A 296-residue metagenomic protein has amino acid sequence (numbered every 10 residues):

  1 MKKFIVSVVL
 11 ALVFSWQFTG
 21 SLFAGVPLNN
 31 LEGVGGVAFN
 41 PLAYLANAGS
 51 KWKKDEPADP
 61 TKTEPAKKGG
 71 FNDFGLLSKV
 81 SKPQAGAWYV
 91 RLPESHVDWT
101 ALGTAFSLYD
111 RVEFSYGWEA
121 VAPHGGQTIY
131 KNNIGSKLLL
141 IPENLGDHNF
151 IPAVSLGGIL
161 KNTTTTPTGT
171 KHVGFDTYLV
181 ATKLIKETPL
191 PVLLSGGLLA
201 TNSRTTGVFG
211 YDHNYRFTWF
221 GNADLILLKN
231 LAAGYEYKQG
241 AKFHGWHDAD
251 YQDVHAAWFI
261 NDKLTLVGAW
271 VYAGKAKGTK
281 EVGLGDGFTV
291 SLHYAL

Functional and structural regions predicted by a protein language model:
M1-V8: Bacterial N-terminal signal peptides that target proteins for export
F14-L22: C-terminal segment of classical bacterial N-terminal signal peptides
A24-T188, L199-R204, L227-L231, F243 (+3 more regions): Transmembrane beta-barrel domains of Gram-negative outer membranes and organellar outer membranes
V208-H213, F217-L296: Outer membrane beta-barrel transmembrane domains
